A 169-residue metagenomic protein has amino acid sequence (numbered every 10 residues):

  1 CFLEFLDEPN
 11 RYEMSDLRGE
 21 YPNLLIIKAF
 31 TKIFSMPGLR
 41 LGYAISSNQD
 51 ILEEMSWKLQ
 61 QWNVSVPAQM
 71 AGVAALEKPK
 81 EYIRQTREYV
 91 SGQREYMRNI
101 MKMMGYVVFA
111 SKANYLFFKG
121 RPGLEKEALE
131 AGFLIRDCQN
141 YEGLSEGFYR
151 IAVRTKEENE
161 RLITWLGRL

Functional and structural regions predicted by a protein language model:
F2-I33: Active-site pre-lysine segment of PLP-dependent enzymes
N23-K102, Y106-V107: PLP-dependent aminotransferase class I/II
I27-A29, S111, C138: Conserved beta-strand termini and adjacent loop/short-helix elements that scaffold enzyme active sites in alpha/beta
G38, K112, G143-S145: Short acidic/glycine-enriched loop/turn segments that link adjacent beta-strands
S46, F118-R121, V153-T155: Short beta-strand-to-loop capping motifs
V90-S91, N99-G132: Conserved PLP-binding catalytic core of the aspartate aminotransferase-like
E130-A131, N140-L169: PLP-dependent enzyme catalytic core of the Aspartate aminotransferase-like
